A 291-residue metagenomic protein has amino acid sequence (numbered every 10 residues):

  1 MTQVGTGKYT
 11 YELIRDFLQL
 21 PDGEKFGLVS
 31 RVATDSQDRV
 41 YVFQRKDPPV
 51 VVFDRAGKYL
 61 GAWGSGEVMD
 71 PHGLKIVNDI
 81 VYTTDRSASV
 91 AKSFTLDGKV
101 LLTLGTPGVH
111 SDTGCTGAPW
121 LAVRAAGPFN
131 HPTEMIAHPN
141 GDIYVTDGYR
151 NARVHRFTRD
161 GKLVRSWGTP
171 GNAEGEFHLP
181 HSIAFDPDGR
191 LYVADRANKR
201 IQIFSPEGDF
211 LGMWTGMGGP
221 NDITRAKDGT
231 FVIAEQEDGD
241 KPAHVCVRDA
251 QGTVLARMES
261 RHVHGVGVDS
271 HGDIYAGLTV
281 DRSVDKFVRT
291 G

Functional and structural regions predicted by a protein language model:
M1-G291: Eukaryotic scaffold repeat domains enriched in small/polar residues
